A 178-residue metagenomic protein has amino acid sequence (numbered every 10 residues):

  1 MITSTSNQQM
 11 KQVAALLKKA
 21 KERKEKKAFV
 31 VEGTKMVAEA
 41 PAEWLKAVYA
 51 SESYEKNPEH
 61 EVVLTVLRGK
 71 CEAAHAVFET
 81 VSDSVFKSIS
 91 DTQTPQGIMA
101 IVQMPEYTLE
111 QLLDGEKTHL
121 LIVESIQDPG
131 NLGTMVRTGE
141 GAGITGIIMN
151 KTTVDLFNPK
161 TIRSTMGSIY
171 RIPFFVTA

Functional and structural regions predicted by a protein language model:
M1-D91: N-terminal positively charged helical leader segments and presequences
V13, F29, Q103-Y107, V176-T177: Short gly/ser/thr-rich secondary-structure transition/capping motifs
V30, Y49, M99-I101, L120-I122 (+1 more regions): Structural motif
G33, A100, I162: A residue-level signal for conserved active-site and pocket-lining positions in enzyme catalytic cores
T34, E52, V81-D83, V102-P105 (+3 more regions): Fold-independent oxyanion-binding glycine-rich loops and adjacent beta-strand/coil segments at enzyme active sites
N57, K87, Y107, D155-L156: Flexible, glycine-rich phosphate/dinucleotide-binding loops and adjacent beta-alpha linkers at cofactor/substrate
D91-T94, I98-K117, T153: Acidic/glycine-rich phosphate/pyrophosphate-binding loops and surrounding catalytic core that coordinate Mg2+
Q111-A178: RNA substrate-binding interface of SAM-dependent RNA methyltransferases
